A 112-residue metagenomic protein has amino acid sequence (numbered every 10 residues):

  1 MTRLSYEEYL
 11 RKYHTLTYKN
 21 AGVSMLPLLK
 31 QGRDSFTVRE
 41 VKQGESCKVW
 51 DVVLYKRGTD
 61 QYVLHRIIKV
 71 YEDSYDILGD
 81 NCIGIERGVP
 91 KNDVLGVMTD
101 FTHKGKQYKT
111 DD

Functional and structural regions predicted by a protein language model:
M1-D112: Extended hydrophobic leader/signal-anchor segments used for secretion and membrane insertion
